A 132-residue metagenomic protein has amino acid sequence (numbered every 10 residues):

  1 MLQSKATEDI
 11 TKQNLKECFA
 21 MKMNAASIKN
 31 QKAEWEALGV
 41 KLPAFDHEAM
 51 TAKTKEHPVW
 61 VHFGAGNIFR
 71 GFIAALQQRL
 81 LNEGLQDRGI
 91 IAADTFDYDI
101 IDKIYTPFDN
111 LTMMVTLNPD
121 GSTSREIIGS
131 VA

Functional and structural regions predicted by a protein language model:
Q3-A20: Short, Lys/Arg-enriched N-terminal segments with co-localized hydrophobic residues within the first ~10-30 amino acids
L15-A132: Non-transmembrane, aqueous-exposed alpha-helical and coiled segments at domain scale
